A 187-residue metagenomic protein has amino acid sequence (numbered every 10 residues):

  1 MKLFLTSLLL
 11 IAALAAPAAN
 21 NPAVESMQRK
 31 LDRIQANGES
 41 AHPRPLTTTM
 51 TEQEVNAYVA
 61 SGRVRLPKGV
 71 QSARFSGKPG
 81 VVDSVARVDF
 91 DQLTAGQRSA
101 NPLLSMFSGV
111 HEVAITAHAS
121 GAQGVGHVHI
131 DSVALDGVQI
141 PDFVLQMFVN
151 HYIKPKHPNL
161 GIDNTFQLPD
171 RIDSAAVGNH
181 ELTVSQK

Functional and structural regions predicted by a protein language model:
K2-L8: Sec-dependent signal peptide recognition, specifically the positively charged N-region followed immediately by
L9-A18: Hydrophobic h-region of N-terminal signal peptides that target proteins for export in Gram-negative bacteria
P17-K187: Extracellular/lumenal and peripheral-membrane lipid-interaction modules
